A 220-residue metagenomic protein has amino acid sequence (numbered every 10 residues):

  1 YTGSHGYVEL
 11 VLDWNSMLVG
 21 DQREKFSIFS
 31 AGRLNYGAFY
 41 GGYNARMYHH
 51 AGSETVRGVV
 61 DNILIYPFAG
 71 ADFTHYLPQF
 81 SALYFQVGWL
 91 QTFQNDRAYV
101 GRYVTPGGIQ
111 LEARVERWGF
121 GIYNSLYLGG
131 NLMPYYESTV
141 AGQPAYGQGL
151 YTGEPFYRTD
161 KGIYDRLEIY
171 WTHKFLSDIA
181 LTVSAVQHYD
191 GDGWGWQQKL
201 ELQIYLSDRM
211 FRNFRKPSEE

Functional and structural regions predicted by a protein language model:
G3-A113: Signature for the C-terminal beta-barrel architecture of outer-membrane proteins
G3-S4, R33-G37, G70-Y76, R114-F120 (+2 more regions): Structural signature of outer-membrane beta-barrel channels/translocons
L12-L18, A45-A51, F73, V87-N95 (+5 more regions): Transmembrane beta-strands of outer-membrane beta-barrel pores
L18-G20, R57, Y99-G101, G153-T159 (+1 more regions): Outer-membrane beta-barrel proteins
K25-S27, N62-Y66, P106-G108, D160-E168 (+1 more regions): Transmembrane beta-barrel architecture of outer-membrane proteins
T55, P134-S138, G195, F214: Outer-membrane beta-barrel and related beta-rich outer-membrane complex signature in Gram-negative bacteria
Y99-Y103, G119-T182: Outer membrane beta-barrel transmembrane domains
G195-E220: Outer-membrane beta-barrel "beta-signal"
